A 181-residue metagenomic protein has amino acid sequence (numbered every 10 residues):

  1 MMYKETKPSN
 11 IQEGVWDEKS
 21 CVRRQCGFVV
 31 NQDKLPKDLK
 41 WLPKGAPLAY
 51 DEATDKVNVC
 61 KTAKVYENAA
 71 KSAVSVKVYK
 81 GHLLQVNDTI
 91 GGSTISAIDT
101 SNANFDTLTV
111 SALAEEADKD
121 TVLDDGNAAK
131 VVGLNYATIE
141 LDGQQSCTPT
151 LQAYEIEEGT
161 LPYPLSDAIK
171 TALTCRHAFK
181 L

Functional and structural regions predicted by a protein language model:
M1-L181: Surface-exposed, low-hydrophobicity beta-strand/loop segments enriched in small/polar/acidic residues
